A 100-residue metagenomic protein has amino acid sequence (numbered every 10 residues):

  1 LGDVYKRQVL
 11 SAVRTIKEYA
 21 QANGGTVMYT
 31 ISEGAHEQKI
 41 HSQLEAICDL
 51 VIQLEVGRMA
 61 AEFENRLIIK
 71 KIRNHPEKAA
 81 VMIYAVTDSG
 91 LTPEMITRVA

Functional and structural regions predicted by a protein language model:
L1-Y5: Short, small-residue-biased leader/transition segments that mark boundaries at the very start of proteins
K6-Q8, K39: Short, solvent-exposed loop/turn segments at secondary-structure boundaries
Q8-E33: Substrate-engagement module of ASCE P-loop NTPases
R14, A79, T97-V99: N-terminal secretory signal sequences
G25, T30-S89: Phosphate-binding/switch region of NTP-binding enzymes
Y84-A100: NTP-binding/hydrolysis catalytic cores, primarily Walker-type P-loop NTPases
